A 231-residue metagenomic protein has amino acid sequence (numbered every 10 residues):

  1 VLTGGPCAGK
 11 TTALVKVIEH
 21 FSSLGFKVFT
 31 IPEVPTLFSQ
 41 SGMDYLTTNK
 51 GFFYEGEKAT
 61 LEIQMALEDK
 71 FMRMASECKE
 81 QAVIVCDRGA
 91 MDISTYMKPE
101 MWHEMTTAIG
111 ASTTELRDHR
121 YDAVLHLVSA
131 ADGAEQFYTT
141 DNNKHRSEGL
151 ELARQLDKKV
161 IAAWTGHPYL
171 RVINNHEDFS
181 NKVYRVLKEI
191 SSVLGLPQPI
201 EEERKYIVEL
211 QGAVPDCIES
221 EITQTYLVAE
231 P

Functional and structural regions predicted by a protein language model:
L2: Hydrophobic anchor at the beta1->P-loop junction of P-loop NTPases
P6: The conserved Walker
K10: Conserved lysine of the Walker
A13: Hydrophobic positions on the alpha1 helix immediately C-terminal to the Walker A/P-loop
I18-I63: Conserved substrate/cofactor phosphate-moiety recognition/catalytic segment in nucleotide-dependent phosphotransferases
C86-Q155, A163: ATP-dependent NMP and nucleoside kinases share a basic, alpha-helical "lid"
N143, L152, K158-Q211: NTP-dependent small-molecule kinase module
P197-P231: N-terminal strand-loop-strand beta-hairpin
